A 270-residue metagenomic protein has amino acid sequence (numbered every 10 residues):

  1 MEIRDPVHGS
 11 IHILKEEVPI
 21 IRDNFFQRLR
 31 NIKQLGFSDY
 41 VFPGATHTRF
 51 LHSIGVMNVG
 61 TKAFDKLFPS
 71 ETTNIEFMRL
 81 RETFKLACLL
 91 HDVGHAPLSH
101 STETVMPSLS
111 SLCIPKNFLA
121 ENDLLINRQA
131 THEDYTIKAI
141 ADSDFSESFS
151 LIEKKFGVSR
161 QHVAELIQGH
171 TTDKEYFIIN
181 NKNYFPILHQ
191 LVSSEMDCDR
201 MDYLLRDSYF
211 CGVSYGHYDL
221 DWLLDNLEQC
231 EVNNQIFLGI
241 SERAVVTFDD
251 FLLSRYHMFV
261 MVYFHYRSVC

Functional and structural regions predicted by a protein language model:
M1-L86, A96-C270: Sequence-structural signature of the catalytic-core scaffold of metal-dependent phosphohydrolases that act on
